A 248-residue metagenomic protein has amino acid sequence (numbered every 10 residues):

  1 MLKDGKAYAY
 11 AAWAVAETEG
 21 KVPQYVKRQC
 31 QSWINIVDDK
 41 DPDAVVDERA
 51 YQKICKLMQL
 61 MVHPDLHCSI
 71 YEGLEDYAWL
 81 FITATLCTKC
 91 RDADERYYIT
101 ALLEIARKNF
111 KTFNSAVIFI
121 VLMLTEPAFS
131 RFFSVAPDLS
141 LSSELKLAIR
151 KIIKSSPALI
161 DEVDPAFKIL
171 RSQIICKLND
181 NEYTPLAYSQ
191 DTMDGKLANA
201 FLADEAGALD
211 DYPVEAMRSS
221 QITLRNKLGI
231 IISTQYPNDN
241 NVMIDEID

Functional and structural regions predicted by a protein language model:
M1-D248: Phosphate/NTP-binding elements of NTP-utilizing enzymes
